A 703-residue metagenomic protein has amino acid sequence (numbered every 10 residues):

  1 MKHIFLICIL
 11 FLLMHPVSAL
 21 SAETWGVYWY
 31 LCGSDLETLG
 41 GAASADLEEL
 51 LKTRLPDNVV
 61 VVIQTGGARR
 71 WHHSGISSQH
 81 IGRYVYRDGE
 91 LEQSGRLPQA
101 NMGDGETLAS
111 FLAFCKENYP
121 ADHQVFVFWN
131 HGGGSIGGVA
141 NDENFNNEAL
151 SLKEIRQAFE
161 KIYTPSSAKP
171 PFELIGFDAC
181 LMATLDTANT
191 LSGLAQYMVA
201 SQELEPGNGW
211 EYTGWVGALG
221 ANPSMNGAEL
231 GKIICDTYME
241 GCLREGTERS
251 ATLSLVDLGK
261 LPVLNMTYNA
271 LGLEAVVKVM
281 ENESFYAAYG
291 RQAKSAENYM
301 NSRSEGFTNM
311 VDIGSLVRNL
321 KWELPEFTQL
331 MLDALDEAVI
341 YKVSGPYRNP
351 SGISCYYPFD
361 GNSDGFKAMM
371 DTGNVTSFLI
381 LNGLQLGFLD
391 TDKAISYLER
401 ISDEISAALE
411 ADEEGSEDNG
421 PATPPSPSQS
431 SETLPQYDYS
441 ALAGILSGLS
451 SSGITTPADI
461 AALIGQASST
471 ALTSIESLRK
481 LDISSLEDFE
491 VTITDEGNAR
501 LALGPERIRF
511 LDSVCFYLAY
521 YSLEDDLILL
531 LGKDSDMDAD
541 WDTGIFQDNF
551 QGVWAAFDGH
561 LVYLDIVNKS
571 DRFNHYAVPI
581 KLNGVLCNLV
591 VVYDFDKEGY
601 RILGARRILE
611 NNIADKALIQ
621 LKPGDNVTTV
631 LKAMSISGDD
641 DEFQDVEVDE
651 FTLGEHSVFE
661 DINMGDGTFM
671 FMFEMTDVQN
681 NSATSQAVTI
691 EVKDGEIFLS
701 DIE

Functional and structural regions predicted by a protein language model:
I4-H15, F126: Sec-dependent N-terminal signal peptides
C8-I9, V17-L20, D178: Cleavable N-terminal signal peptides
L20-P120: N-terminal extension/subdomain marker
G26-L31, V60-T65, Q124-F128, E173-F177 (+2 more regions): Structural recognition of the beta-strand scaffold that forms the well-ordered cores of secreted hydrolase catalytic
G66-A68, H131, D360: Solvent-exposed coil/turn segments that connect beta secondary-structure elements in extracytoplasmic/periplasmic
H73-G75, A121, G132-G133, G667-M670: Membrane helical hairpin/interfacial module
C115-S135: Active-site groove signature of glycoside hydrolases
G134, V139-F177, M182-E703: Terminal, contiguous helix-loop blocks that mediate binding/assembly
